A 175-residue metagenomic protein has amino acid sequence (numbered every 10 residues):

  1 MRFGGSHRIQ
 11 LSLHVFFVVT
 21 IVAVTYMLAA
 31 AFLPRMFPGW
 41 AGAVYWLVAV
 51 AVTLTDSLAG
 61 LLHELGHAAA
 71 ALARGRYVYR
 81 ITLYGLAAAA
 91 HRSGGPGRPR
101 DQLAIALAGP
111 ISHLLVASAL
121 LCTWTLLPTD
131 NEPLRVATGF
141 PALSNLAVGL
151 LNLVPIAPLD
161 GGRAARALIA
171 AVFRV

Functional and structural regions predicted by a protein language model:
M1-V175: Hydrophobic transmembrane alpha-helices and their immediate loop junctions in multi-pass integral membrane proteins
